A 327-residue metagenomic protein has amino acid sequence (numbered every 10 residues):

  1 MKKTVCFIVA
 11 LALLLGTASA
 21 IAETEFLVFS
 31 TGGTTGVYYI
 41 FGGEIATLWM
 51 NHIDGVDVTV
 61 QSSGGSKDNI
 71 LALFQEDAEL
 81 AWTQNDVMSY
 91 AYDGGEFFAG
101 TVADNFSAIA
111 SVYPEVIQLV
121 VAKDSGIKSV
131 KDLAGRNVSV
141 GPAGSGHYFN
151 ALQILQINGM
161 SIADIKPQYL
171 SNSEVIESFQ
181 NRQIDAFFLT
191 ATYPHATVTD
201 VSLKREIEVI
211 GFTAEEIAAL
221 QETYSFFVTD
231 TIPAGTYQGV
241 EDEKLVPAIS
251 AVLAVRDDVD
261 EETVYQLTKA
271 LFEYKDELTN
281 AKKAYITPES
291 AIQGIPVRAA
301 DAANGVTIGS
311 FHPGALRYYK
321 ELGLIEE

Functional and structural regions predicted by a protein language model:
M1-I8: Positively charged n-region of N-terminal signal peptides that target proteins for export
I8-G16: Bacterial N-terminal signal peptides
T17-A22: Sec/Tat signal peptide C-region and signal peptidase I cleavage site
E25-H52, V56-V60, E115-N181, G309-G314: Bilobed "Venus flytrap"/periplasmic-binding protein-like clamshell domains and structurally analogous long
G43, K67-A78, Q153, S173-D185 (+1 more regions): Short helices/loops that flank or line small-molecule/ion binding pockets
A78-Y113, H195: Acidic, polar ligand-binding/catalytic clefts
N85-V87, G95-F97, S125, S161-D260: Pocket-lining segment of extracytoplasmic ligand-binding domains
E174, A191-V209, E216-E222, E262-E327: An extracytoplasmic/periplasmic, membrane-proximal ligand-sensing/linker region
